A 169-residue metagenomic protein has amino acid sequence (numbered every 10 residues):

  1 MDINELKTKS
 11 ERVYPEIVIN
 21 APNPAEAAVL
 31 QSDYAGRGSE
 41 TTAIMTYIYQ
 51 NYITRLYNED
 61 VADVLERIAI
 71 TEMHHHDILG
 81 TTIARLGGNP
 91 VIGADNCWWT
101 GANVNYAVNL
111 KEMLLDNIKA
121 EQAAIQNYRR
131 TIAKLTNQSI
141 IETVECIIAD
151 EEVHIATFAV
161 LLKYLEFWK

Functional and structural regions predicted by a protein language model:
M1-K169: Non-heme di-metal
